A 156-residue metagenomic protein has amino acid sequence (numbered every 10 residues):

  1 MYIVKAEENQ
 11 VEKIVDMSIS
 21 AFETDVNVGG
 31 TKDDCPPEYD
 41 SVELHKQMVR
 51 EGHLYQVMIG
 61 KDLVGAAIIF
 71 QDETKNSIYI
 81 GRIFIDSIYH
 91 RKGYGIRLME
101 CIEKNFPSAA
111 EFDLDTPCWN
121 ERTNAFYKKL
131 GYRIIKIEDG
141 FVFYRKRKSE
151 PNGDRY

Functional and structural regions predicted by a protein language model:
Y2-D16: A short beta-loop-alpha structural element at the N-terminal edge of CoA-dependent acyl/N-acetyltransferase catalytic
A6, I83-I85, T116: Hydrophobic adenine-recognition pocket in adenosine-nucleotide-binding enzymes
I19-L44: Conserved GNAT-fold acetyl-CoA-binding loop/helix
V42-Q56: A short helix-loop-beta-strand connector motif used in the catalytic cores of GNAT acetyltransferases and, in some
Q56, D62-Q71, S77-Y79, F84: Conserved beta-strand in the GNAT
R82-I85, R91-K104, A125, K129: Conserved acetyl-CoA-binding loop-helix of GNAT-fold acetyltransferases
M99, N105-C118: Conserved GNAT acetyl-CoA-binding A-motif
D113-C118, R122-N124, K128-K146: Conserved catalytic-core motifs of GNAT/GCN5-like acyltransferases
